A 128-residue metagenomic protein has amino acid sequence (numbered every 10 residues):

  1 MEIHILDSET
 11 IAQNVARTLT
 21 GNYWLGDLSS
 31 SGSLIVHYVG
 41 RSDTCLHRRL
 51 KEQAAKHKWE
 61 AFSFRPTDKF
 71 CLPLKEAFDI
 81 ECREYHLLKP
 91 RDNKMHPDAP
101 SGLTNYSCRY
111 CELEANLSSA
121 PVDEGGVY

Functional and structural regions predicted by a protein language model:
M1-H37, R41-Y128: Boundary/linker segments flanking structured domains
